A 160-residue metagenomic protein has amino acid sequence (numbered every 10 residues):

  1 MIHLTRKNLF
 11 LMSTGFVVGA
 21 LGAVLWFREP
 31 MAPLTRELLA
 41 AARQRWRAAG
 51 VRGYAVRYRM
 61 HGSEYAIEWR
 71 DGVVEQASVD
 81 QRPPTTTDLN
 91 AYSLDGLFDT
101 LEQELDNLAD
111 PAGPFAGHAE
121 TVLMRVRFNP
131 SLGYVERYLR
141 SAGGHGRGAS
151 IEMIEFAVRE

Functional and structural regions predicted by a protein language model:
M1-K7: Short, Lys/Arg-rich N-terminal segment immediately upstream of the first membrane anchor
N8-R28: Hydrophobic membrane-insertion alpha-helices, especially the h-region of bacterial N-terminal signal peptides
R28-A41: Ser/Thr/Pro/Gly-rich low-complexity linker/stalk segments immediately outside membranes or between
R43-R47: Proline/glycine-anchored alpha-helix kink/cap motifs
A48-M60: A short, Trp-centered hydrophobic/proline-enriched beta-strand micro-motif
G53, G62-E64, V135: Extracellular structured ligand-interaction cores
R57-G96: Extracytoplasmic/periplasmic/luminal assembly and interaction segments in envelope/secretory/respiratory proteins
P83-E160: Mature, soluble, non-transmembrane domains
